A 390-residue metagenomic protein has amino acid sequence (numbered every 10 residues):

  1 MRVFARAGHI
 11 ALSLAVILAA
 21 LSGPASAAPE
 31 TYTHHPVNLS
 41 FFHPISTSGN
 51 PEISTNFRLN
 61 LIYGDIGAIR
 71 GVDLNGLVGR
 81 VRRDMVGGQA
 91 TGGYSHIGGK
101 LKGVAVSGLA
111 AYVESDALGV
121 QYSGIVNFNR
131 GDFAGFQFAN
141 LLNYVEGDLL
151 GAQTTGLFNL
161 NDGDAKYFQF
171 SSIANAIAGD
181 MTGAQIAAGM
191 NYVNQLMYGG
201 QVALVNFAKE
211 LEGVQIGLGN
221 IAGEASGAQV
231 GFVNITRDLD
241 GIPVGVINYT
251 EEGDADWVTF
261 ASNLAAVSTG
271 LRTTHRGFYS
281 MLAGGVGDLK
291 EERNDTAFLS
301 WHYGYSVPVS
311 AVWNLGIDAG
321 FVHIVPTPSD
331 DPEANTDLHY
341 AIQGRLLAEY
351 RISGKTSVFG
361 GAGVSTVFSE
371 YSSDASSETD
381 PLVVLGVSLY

Functional and structural regions predicted by a protein language model:
I10-S22: Bacterial N-terminal signal peptides
T55-F57, R70-V72, G88, G92 (+15 more regions): Hydrophobic, lipid-facing positions within transmembrane beta-strands of outer-membrane proteins
L59, A90-G92, V106-G108, Y122-G124 (+10 more regions): Membrane-embedded beta-strand positions of outer-membrane beta-barrel proteins
L59, L204, L218, F232 (+8 more regions): Residues on the lipid-exposed face of transmembrane beta-strands in outer-membrane beta-barrel proteins
L61-D65, V78-R80, Y94-H96, A110-Y112 (+14 more regions): Transmembrane beta-strands of outer-membrane beta-barrel pores
M85, K100-K102, D116-L118, D132-F133 (+10 more regions): Repeated loop/turn-to-beta-strand initiation elements of outer-membrane beta-barrel proteins
R237-D240, R276-S280, H339-Y390: Predominantly the C-terminal beta-signal and adjacent terminal strand-loop region of outer-membrane beta-barrel
T259-A261, E291-A297, E333-Y340, D374-D380: Replace "Gram-negative outer membrane beta-barrel proteins" with "bacterial and organellar outer membrane beta-barrel
